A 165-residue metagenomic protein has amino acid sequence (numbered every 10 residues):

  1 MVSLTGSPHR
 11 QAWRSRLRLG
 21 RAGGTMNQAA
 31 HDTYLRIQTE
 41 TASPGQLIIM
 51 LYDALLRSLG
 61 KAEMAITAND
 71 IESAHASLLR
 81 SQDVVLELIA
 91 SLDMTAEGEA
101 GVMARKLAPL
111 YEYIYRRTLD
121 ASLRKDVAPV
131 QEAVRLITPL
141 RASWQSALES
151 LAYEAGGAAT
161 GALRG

Functional and structural regions predicted by a protein language model:
V2-S43, V127-G165: Short terminal interaction segments
T39-I49, A68, E72, G101-R105: Short, solvent-exposed segments of well-ordered alpha helices
L55, A100-Y113: Short, well-ordered alpha-helical segments that carry or flank key catalytic/ligand-binding motifs at enzyme/regulatory
L56-S81: Short, well-structured hydrophobic secondary-structure segments
S58, S77, V84, P129 (+1 more regions): Alpha-helical solenoid repeat scaffolds, predominantly canonical TPR units
I66, S122-K125: Hydrophobic/aromatic side-chain positions at a characteristic register within alpha-helices of tetratricopeptide repeats
E87-A104: Short, solvent-exposed, charged loop/turn and helix-capping segments that join or cap alpha-helices on peripheral
